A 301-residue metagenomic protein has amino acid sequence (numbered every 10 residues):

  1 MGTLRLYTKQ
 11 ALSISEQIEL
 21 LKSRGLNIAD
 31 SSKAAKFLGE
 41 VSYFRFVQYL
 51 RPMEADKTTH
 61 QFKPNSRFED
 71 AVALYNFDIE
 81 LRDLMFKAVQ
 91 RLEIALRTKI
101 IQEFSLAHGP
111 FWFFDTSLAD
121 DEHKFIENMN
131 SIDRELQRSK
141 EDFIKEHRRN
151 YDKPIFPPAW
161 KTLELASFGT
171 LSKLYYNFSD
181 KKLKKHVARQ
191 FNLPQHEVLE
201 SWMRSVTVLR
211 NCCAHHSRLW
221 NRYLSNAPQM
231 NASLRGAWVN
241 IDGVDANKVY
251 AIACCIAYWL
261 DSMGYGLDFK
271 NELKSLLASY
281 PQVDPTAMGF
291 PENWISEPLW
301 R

Functional and structural regions predicted by a protein language model:
G2-R301: Long, contiguous internal "core" modules enriched in hydrophobic/ aromatic residues
